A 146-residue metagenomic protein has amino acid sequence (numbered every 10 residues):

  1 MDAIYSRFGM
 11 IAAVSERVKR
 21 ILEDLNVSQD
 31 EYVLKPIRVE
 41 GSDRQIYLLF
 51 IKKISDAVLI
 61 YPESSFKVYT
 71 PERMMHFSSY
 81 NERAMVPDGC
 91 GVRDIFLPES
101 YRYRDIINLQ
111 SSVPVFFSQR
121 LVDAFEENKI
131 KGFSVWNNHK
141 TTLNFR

Functional and structural regions predicted by a protein language model:
M1-R146: Phosphate/anion-contacting hairpin/loop surfaces
